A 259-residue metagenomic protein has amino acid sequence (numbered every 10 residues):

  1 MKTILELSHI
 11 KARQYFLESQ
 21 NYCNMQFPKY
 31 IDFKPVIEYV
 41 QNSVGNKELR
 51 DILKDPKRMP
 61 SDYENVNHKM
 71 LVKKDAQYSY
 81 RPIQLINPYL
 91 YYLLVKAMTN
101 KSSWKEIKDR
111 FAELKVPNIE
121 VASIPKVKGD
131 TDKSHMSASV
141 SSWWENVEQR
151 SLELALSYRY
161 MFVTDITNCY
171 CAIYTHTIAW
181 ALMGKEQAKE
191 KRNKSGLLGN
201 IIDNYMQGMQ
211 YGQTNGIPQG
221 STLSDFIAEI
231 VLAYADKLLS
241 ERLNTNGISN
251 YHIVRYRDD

Functional and structural regions predicted by a protein language model:
M1-Q219, L223: Conserved two-metal-ion catalytic palm core of "right-hand" nucleic acid polymerases, unifying RNA-dependent RNA
I227-D259: Active-site palm subdomain of RNA-directed nucleic acid polymerases
